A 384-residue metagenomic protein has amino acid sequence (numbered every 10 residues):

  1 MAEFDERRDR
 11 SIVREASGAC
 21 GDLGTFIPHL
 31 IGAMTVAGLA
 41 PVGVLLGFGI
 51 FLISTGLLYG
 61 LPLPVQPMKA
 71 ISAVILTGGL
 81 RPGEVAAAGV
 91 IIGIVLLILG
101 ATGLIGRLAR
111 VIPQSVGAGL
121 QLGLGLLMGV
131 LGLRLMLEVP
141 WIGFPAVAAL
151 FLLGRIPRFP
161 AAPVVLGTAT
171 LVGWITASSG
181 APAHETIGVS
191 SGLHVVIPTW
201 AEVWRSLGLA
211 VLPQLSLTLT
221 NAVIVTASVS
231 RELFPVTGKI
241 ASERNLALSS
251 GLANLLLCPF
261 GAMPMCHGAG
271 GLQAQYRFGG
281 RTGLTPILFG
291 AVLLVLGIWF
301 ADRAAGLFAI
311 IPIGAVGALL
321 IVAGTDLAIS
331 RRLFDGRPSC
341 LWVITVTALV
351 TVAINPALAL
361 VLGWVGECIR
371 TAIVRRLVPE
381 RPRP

Functional and structural regions predicted by a protein language model:
M1-A16, A177-I197, P235-G238, L246 (+1 more regions): Intrinsically disordered, low-complexity non-transmembrane regions of multi-pass membrane transporters
A2-S17, G32-S54, L212-G283: Membrane-embedded helical hairpins/re-entrant loop segments and their flanking transmembrane helices within multi-pass
R10-A19, T35-L39, T55-P62, R110-S115 (+5 more regions): Short, amphipathic, aromatic/basic-enriched membrane-interface segments that mark the entry/exit of transmembrane
S17-L58, L63-G79: Transmembrane helix-boundary motif of multi-pass solute transporters/channels
G24-L30, P64-S72, V223-I224, A262-G271 (+1 more regions): Transmembrane helix boundary and interhelical junction motifs in multipass membrane proteins
L30-V42, M68-R81, V229, L233-V236 (+4 more regions): Membrane-interfacial helix-loop connectors
G78-E185, L288-P384: Membrane-embedded alpha-helical modules
F159, P163, G167, V172-T218 (+1 more regions): Helix-loop-helix junctions that connect adjacent transmembrane segments in multi-pass membrane transporters
